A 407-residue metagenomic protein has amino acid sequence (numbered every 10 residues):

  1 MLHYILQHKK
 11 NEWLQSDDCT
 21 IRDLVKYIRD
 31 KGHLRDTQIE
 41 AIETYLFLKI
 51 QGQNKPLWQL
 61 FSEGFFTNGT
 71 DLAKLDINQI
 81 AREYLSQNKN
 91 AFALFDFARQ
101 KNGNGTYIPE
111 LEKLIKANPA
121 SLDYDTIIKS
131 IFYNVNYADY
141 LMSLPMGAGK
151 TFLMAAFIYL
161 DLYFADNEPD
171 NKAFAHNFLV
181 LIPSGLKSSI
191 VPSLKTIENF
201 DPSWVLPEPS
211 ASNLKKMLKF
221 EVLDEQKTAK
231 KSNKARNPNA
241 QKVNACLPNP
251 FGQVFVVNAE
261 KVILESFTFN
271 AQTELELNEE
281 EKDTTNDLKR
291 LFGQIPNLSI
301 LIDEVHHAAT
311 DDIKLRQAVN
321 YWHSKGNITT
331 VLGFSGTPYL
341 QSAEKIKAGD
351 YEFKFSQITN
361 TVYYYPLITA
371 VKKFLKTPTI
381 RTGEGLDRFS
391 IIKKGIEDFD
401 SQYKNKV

Functional and structural regions predicted by a protein language model:
W13-S143: Conserved pre-motif I regulatory segment
T44-F47, F152-N171: Walker A/P-loop NTP-binding motif
V135-F157: Walker A/P-loop
L153, K172-K215, E260-K261: Conserved Walker A/P-loop ATP-binding site and its immediately adjacent core in helicase/helicase-like ATPase domains
V205-L277: Inter-Walker segment of RecA-like/P-loop motor cores
K261, A271-G326: SF2 helicase catalytic motif II
T310-V371: Post-DEXD/H (motif II) to motif III coupling segment of the RecA-like Helicase ATP-binding lobe
I346, E352-V407: Conserved interdomain linker/interface between the two RecA-like ATPase lobes of SF2 helicase motors
